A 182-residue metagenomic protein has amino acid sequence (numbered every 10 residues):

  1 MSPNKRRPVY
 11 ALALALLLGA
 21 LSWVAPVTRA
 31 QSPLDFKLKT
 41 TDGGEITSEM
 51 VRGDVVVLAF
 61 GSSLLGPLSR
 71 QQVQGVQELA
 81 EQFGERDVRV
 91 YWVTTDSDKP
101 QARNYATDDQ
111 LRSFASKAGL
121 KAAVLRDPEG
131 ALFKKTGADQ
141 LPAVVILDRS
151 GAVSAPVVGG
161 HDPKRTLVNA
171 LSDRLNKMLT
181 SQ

Functional and structural regions predicted by a protein language model:
M1-R6: N-terminal secretory signal peptides that target proteins for export/translocation
A13-S22: Bacterial N-terminal signal peptides
S22-E49, Q71: N-terminal "domain-start" segment that seeds a small globular fold
E49-Q72, V76: Short active-site neighborhood of thiol/selenol oxidoreductases, capturing the structured segment around
V57-L58, V90, V144: Hydrophobic beta-strand anchors of alpha/beta hydrolase catalytic cores
L68-K117, A131: Structural microenvironment flanking redox-active thiols in thiol-disulfide oxidoreductases
L120-A123, G137-V145: Structural micro-motif
I146-Q182: Thiol-/selenol-based redox modules, centered on thioredoxin-like and closely related oxidoreductase domains
